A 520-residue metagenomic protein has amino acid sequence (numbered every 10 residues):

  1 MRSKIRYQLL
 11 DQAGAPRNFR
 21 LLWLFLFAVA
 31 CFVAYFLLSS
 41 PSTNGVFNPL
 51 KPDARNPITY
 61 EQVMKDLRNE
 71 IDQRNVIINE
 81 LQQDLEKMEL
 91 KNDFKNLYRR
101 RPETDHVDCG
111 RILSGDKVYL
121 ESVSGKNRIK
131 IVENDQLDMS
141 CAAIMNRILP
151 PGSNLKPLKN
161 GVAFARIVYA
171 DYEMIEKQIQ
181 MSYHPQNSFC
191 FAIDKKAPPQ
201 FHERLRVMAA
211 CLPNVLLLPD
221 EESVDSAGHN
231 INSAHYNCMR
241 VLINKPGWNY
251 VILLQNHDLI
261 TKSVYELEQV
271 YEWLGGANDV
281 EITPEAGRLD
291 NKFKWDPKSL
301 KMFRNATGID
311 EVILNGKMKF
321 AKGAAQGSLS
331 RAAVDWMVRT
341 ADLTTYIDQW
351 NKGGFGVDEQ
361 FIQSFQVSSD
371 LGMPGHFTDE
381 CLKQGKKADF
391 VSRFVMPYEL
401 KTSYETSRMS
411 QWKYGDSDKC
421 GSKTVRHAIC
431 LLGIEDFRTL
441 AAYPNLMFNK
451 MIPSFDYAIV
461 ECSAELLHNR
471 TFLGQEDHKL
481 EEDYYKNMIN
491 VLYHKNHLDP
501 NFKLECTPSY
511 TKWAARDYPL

Functional and structural regions predicted by a protein language model:
M1-L24, Y35, R68, A325 (+1 more regions): Pan-eukaryotic secretory-pathway lumenal catalytic ectodomains of glycan-active enzymes
R2-R74, L81, F191: N-terminal signal-anchor transmembrane helix specifying type II single-pass membrane topology of secretory-pathway
K117, V123-I131, Q186-P219: Acidic donor-binding segment of Leloir-type glycosyltransferases
K177-S188: Short, acidic, metal-binding catalytic loop of nucleotide-sugar glycosyltransferases
H202, R206-N249, L259: Active-site-proximal specificity loops/subdomain of glycosyltransferases
T261-W295: Conserved donor-nucleotide/metal-binding helix-loop-beta segment in metal-dependent transferases, i.e., the alpha-helix
G275, T283-K292, K301-L432: Catalytic core and acceptor-binding pocket of nucleotide-sugar-dependent glycosyltransferases
